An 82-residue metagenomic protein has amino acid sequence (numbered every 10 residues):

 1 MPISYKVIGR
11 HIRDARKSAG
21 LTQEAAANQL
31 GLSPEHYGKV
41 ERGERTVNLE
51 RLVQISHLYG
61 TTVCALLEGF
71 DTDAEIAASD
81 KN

Functional and structural regions predicted by a protein language model:
M1-V7, E75-A78: A detector for short, charged/polar N-terminal pre-domain segments
R10-Q29, Q54, D80-K81: Short basic helix-loop element that most often maps to the first helix and adjoining turn of HTH DNA-binding modules
I12, A26-A27, Y37-V40, L66: Conserved hydrophobic/aromatic packing and binding residues within compact polymer-binding modules
G31, E50-A65: DNA major-groove recognition helix of helix-turn-helix/homeodomain DNA-binding modules
G31-T46: Recognition helix of helix-turn-helix/homeodomain-like DNA-binding domains that insert into the DNA major groove
H57, A65-N82: Short, charged recognition helix plus adjacent turn of helix-turn-helix-like nucleic-acid-binding domains
